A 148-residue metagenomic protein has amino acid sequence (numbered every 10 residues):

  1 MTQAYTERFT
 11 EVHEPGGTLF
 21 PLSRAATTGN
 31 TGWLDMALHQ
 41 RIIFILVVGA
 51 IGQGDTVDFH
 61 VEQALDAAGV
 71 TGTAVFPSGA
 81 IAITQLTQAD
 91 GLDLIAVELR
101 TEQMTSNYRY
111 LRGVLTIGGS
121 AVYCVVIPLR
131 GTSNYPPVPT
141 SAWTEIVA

Functional and structural regions predicted by a protein language model:
T2-A148: Surface-exposed, low-hydrophobicity beta-strand/loop segments enriched in small/polar/acidic residues
